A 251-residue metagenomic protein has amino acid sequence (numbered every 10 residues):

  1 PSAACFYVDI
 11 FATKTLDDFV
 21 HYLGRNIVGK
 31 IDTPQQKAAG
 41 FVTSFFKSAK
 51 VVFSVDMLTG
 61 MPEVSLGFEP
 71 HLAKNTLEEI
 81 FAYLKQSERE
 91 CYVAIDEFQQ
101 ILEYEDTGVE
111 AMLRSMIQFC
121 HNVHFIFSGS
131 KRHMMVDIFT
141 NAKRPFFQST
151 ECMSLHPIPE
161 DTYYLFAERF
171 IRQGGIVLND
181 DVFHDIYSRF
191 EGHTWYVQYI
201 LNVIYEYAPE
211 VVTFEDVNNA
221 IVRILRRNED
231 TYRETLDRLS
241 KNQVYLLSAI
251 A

Functional and structural regions predicted by a protein language model:
P1, D18-N26, M112, M134 (+3 more regions): Alpha-helical scaffold elements adjacent to nucleotide-binding pockets in ATP/GTP-utilizing enzyme cores
P1-Y92: P-loop NTPase nucleotide-binding core
S2-C5, H121-V123, Q148-E151: Short glycine-/polar-rich loops that comprise or flank the Walker A/P-loop and associated switch/sensor motifs
F11-L16, Q100, S130-M134, I158-D161 (+1 more regions): Conserved nucleotide-binding/hydrolysis micro-motifs of P-loop NTPases
V20, G24, V28, F81 (+3 more regions): Short, amphipathic alpha-helical segments that act as regulatory/interfacial helices in nucleotide-processing proteins
E63-K131, T140: Conserved Walker B catalytic segment
D137-S188, E210-V212: Helix-loop-helix "sensor" segment of P-loop NTPases
Q198-A251: Winged-helix-like regulatory helical subdomains adjacent to P-loop NTPase cores
